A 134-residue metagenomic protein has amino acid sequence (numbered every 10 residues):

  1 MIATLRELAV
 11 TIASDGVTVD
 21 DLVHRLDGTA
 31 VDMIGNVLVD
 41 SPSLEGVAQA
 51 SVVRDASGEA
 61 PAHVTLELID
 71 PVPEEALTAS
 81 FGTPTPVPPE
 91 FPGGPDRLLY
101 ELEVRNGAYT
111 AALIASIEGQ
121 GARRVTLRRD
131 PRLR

Functional and structural regions predicted by a protein language model:
M1-P92, D96-L98, G121, L127-R134: Short helix/turn-capping signatures at newly exposed starts of structured segments
E103-N106, T110-G121: Short, exposed beta-strand-loop hairpins at the edges of beta-sheets in extracellular/periplasmic proteins
